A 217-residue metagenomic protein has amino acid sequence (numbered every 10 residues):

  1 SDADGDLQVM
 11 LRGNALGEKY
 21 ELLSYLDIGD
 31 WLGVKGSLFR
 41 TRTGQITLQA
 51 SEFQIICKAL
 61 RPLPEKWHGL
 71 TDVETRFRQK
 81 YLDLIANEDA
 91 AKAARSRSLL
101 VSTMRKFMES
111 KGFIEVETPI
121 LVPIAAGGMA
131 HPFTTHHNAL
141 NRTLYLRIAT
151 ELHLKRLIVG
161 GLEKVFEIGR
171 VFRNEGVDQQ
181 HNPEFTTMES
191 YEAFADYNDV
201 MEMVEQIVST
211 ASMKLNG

Functional and structural regions predicted by a protein language model:
S1-G217: Class II aminoacyl-tRNA synthetase catalytic cores and aaRS-like
